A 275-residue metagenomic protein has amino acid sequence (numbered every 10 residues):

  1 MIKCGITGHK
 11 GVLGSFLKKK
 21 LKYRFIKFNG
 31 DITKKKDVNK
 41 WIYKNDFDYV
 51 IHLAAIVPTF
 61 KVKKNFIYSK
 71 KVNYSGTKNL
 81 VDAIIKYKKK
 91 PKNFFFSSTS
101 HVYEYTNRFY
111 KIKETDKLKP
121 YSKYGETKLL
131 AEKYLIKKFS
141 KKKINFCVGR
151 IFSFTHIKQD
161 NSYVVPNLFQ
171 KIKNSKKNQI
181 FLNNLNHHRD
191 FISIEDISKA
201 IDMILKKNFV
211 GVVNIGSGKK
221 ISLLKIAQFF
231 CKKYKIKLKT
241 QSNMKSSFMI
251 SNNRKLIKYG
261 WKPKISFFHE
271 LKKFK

Functional and structural regions predicted by a protein language model:
I2-L21: N-terminal Rossmann NAD(P)H-binding glycine-rich loop of SDR-like oxidoreductase domains
K18, N174-K275: C-terminal substrate-binding subdomain of Rossmann-fold SDR/epimerase-dehydratase oxidoreductases
I26-K36: Rossmann-fold cofactor-recognition segment
K36-V72: NAD(P)H-binding glycine-rich loop region in Rossmannoid oxidoreductase-like domains and their noncatalytic homologs
H52, N79-Y121: Conserved Rossmann-fold NAD(P)-dependent oxidoreductase catalytic core, especially the SDR/UDP-sugar
S69-K70, F94, Y124: A hydrophobic alpha-helix adjacent to the NAD(P)-binding/active-site core of NAD(P)-dependent oxidoreductases, strongly
R108-F109, K133-R189, I194-S198, D202 (+1 more regions): NAD(P)-dependent short-chain dehydrogenase/reductase
T127-L130: Active-site helix of classical SDR
